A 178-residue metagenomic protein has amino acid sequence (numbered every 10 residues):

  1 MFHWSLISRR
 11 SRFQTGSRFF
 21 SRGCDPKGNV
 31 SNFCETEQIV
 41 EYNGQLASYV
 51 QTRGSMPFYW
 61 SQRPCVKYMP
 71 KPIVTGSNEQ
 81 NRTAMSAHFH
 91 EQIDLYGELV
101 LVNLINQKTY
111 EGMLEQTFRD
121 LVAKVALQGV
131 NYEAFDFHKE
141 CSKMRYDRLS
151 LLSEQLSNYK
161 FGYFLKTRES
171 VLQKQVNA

Functional and structural regions predicted by a protein language model:
M1-N177: Phosphoinositide system proteins, centered on phosphoinositide phosphatases and their trafficking scaffolds
